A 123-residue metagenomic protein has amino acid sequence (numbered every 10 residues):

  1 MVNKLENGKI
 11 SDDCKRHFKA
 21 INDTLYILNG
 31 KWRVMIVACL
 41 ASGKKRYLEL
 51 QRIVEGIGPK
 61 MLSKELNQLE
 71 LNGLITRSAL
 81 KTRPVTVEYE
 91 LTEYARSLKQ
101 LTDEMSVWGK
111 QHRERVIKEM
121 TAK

Functional and structural regions predicted by a protein language model:
M1-H17, I53, E65: Recognition helices and adjacent regulatory flanks at domain boundaries
K15-M61, K81-T82, E88: N-terminal helix-turn-helix DNA-binding core of bacterial DNA-binding proteins
F18-I21, K99-V116, M120: Hydrophobic alpha-helical core bundles mediating ligand binding, dimerization, or RNAP-core interactions
L62, L66-L69: Basic amphipathic alpha-helical segments that dock to polyanions
K81-M105: Basic, amphipathic "hinge/linker" alpha-helix immediately C-terminal to the N-terminal HTH DNA-binding motif
